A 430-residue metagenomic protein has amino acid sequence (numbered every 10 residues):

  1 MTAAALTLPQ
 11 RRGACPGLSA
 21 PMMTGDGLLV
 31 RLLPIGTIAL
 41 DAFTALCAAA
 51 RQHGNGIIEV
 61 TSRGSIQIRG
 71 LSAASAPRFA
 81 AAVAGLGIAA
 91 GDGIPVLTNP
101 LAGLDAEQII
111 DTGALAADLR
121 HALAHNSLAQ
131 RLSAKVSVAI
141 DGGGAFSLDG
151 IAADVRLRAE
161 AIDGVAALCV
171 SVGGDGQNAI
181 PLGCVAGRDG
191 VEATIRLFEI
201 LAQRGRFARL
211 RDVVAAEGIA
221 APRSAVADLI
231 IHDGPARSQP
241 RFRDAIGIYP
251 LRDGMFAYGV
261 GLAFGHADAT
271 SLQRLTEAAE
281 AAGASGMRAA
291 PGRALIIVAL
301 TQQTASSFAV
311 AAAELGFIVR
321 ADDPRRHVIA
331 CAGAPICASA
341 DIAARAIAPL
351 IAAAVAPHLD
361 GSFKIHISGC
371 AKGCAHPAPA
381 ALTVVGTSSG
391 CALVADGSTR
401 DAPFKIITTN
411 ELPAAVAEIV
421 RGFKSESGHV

Functional and structural regions predicted by a protein language model:
T2-L8, P21, D26-L168, G183-V185 (+2 more regions): Small-residue-enriched alpha-helical segments and adjacent helix-cap loops that form tight helix-helix packing
T7-G17: Conserved oxyanion/phosphate-binding beta-strand-loop segments in alpha/beta enzyme cores
G17-P21, A245-P250, G316-V319: Short beta-strand/turn micro-motifs at beta-sheet edges
M23-L29, G176, R252-G259: Gly-rich Lys/Arg/Thr-decorated short loops/hinges at beta-loop-alpha junctions or inter-strand turns that position
I57-V60, A129-S133, Q203-R223, D228-F242 (+4 more regions): Flexible, glycine/charged-enriched surface loops at secondary-structure junctions
A139-E217, A378, T383-V430: Mobile "lid/hinge" segments at catalytic clefts and subdomain interfaces of large enzymes
P222-D268: Accessory "access/gating" subregions that flank catalytic or transport cores
V226, L272, V416, V420: Extended, folded domain segments that form the structural surfaces/walls around functional sites
